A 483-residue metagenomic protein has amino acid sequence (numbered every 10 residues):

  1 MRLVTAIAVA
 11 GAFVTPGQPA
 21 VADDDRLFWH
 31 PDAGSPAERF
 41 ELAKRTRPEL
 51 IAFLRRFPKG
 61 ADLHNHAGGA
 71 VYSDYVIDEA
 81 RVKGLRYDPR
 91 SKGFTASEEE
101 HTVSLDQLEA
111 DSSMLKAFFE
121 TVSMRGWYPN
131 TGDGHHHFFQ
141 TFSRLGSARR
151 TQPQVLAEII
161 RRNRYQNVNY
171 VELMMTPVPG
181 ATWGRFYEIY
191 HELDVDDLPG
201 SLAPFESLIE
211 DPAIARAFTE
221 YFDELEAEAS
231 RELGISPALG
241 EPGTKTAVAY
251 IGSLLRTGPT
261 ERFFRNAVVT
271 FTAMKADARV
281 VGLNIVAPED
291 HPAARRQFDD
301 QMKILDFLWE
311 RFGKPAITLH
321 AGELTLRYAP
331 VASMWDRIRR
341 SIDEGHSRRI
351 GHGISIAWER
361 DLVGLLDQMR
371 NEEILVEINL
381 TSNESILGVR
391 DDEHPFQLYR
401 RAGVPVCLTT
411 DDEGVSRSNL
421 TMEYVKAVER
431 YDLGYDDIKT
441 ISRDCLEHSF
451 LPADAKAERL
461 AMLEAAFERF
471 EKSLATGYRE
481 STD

Functional and structural regions predicted by a protein language model:
V4-T15: Bacterial N-terminal signal peptides
G17-A22: Boundary at the C-terminal end of the N-terminal hydrophobic targeting segment
D23-D483: Metal-cofactor-binding active-site regions of metalloenzymes
